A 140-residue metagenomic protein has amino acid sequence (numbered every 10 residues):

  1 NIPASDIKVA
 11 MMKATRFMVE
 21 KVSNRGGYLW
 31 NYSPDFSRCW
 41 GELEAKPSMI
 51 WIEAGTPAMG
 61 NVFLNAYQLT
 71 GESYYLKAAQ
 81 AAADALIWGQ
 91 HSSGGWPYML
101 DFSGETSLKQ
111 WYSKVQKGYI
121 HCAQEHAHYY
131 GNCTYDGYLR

Functional and structural regions predicted by a protein language model:
A4-S5: Start-transfer (signal-anchor) and selected internal transmembrane alpha helices of multi-pass inner/ER membrane
K8-M12, E20-R140: Extended ligand-binding groove/face enriched in aromatic
